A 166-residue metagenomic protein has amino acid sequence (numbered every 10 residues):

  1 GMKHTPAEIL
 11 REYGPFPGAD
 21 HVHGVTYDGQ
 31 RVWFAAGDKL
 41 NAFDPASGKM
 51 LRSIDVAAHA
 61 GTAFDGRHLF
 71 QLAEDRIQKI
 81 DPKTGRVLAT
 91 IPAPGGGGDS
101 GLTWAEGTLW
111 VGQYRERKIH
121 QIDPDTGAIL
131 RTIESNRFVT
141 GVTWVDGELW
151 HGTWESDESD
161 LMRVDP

Functional and structural regions predicted by a protein language model:
G1-E8: Blade/loop signatures of beta-propeller domains
E8-F16, G48-I54, R86-P92, A128-I133: A short beta-strand motif characteristic of beta-propeller blades
F16-G29, V56-G66, P94-E106, N136-G147 (+1 more regions): Beta-rich, blade/repeat-based domains predominating in secreted/periplasmic proteins but also intracellular
V32-D38, L69-D75, V111-E116, H151-D157: Conserved beta-strand positions in repeat-built beta-propeller and related beta-rich domains
G37, P45, E74, G96 (+1 more regions): ATP/adenylate-binding site constellation spanning eukaryotic-like Ser/Thr protein kinases, ABC-transporter
D44-G48, D81-G85, D123-G127, D165-P166: Short loop/turn segments that connect beta-strands within beta-propeller blades
T62-E116: A generic tandem-repeat structural signature
